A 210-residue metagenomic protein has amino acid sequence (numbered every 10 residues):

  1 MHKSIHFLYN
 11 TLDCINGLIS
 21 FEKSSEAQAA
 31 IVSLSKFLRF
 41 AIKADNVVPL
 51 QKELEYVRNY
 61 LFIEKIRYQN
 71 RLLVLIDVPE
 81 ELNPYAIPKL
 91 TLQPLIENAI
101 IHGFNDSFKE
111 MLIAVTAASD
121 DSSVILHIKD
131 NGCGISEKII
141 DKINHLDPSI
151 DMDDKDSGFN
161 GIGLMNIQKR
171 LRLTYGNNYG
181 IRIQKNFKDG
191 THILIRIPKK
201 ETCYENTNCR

Functional and structural regions predicted by a protein language model:
M1-Q184, H192, R196: Two-component histidine phosphotransfer core
I183-R210: C-terminal end segment of the histidine kinase catalytic
